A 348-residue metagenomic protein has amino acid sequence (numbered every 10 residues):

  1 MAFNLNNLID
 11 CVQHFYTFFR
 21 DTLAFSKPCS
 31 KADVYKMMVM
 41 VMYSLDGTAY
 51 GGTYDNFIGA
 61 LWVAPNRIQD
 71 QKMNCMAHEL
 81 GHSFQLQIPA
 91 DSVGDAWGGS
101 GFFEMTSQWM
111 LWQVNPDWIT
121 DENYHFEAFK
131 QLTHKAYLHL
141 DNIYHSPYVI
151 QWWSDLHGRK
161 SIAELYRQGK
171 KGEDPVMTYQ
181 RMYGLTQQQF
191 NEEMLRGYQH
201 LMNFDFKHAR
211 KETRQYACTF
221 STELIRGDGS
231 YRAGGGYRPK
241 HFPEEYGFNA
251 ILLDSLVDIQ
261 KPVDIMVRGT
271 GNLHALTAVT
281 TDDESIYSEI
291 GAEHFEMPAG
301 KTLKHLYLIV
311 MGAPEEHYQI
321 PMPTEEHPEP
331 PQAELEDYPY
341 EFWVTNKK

Functional and structural regions predicted by a protein language model:
M1-I58, P65-L80, F84-I88, A275-D282: Zn2+-dependent metallopeptidase catalytic core
A2-N7, W62-Q71, S92-W97, T133-L140 (+1 more regions): Second-shell loop/turn segments in exported
N4, L8-C11, F15, K72-L80 (+5 more regions): Stable alpha-helical elements in mature extracytoplasmic
F15-S26, E79-L80, F84-I88, M110-W118 (+5 more regions): Sec/Tat-exported extracytoplasmic proteins
R20-M37, D91-S100, T120-H125, K160-Q168 (+1 more regions): Surface-exposed patches in mature extracellular/periplasmic domains of secreted proteins
A60-F126: Zinc-dependent metallopeptidase catalytic helix centered on the HExxH motif and its immediate flanking segment
A128-M202: Active-site-proximal alpha-helical
G172-K348: Beta/coil-rich, acidic/histidine-enriched accessory regions frequently appended to metallopeptidases
